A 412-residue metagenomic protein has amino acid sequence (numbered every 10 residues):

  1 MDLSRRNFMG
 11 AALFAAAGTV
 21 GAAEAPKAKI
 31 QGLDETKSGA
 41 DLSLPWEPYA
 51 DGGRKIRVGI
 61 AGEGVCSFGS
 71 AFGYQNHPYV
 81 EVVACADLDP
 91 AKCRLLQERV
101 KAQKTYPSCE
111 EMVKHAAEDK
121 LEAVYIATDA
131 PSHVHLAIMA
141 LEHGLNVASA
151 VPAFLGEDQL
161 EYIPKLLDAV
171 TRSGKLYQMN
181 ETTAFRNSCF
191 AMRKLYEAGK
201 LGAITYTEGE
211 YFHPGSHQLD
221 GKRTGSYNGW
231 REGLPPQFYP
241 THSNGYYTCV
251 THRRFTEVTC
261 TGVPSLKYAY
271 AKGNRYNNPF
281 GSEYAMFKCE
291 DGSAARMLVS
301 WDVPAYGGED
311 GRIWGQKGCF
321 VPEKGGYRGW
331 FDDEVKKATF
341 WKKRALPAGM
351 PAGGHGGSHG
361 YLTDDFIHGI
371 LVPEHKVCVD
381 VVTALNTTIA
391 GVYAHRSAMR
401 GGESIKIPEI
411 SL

Functional and structural regions predicted by a protein language model:
M1-A16: N-terminal secretory signal peptides and thylakoid transit peptides that target proteins across membranes
A15, P26-V100: N-terminal Rossmann-like dinucleotide-binding module
A25-A28, G202-Y206, R396-L412: C-terminal capping/lid region of NAD(P)-dependent oxidoreductase domains
D34-G52, F238-W330, G360-V377, G391-H395 (+1 more regions): Contiguous beta-strand/loop segments that form the cofactor/metal-binding neighborhood of enzyme cores
E81-V82, N180, G369-T387: Glycine- and charged-residue-rich phosphate/anionic-cofactor binding loop of Rossmann-like
E111-D119: Short amphipathic alpha-helix with an adjacent loop that forms part of the alpha/beta core around
A123, D129-A130, V134-A184, G199: Beta-strand-loop-alpha-helix segment that lines the small-molecule cofactor/substrate pocket of alpha/beta enzymes
T171-L176, T183-N277: Predominantly a Rossmann-like dinucleotide-binding segment in NAD(P)-dependent oxidoreductases
